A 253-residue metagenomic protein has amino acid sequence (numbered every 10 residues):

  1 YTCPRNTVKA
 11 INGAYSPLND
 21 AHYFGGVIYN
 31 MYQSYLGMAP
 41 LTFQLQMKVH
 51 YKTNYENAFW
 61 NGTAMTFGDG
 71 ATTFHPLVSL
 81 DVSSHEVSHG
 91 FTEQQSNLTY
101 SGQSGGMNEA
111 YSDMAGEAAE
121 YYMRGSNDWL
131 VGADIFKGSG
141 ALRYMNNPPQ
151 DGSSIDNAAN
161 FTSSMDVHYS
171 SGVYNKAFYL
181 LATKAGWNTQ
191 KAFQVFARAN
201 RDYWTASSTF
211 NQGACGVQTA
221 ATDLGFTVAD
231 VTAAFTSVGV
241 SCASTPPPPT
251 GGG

Functional and structural regions predicted by a protein language model:
Y1-V173, A177-L180, T205, C242-A243: Extracellular zinc-dependent metalloprotease catalytic-domain scaffold
S34-Y35, K184, D223, S237: Residues at alpha-helix termini
A39-P40, M123-G125, A185-Q190, T222-D230: Structural helix-adjacent loops and short alpha-helical linkers that scaffold large soluble proteins
D134, V195-A199, A233-V238: Short acidic/histidine-centered micro-motifs embedded in hydrophobic/aromatic stretches that mark compact functional
S170-A177, L181-D223: Long, compositionally biased non-active-site segments enriched in small/hydrophobic residues and glycine
Q212-G253: Beta/coil-rich, acidic/histidine-enriched accessory regions frequently appended to metallopeptidases
